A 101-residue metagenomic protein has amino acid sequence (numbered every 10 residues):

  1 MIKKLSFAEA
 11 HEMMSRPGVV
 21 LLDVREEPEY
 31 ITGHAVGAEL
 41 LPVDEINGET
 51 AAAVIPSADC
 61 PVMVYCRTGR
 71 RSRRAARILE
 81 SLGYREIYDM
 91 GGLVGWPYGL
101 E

Functional and structural regions predicted by a protein language model:
M1-V19, E27-P61, R70-E101: Rhodanese-like catalytic fold shared by cysteine-dependent sulfurtransferases and DSP/PTP-type phosphatases
L22: Conserved beta/loop motifs at nucleotide-recognition and modification sites
Y65: Short, surface-exposed ligand- or partner-binding patches at beta-edge/loop junctions that are enriched in aromatics
